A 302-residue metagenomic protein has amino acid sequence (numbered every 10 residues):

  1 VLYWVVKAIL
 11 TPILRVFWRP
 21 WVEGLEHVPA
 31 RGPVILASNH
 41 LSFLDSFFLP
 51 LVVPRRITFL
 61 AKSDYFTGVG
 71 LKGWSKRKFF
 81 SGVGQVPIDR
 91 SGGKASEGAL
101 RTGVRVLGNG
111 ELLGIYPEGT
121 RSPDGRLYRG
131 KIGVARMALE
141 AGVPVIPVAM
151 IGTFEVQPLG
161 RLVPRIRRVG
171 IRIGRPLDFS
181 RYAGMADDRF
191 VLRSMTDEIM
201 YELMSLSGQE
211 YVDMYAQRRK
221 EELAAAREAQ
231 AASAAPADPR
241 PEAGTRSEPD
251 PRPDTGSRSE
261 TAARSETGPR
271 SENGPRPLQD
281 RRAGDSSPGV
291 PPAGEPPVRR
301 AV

Functional and structural regions predicted by a protein language model:
V1, V5, I9, D45-F48 (+2 more regions): Hydrophobic alpha-helical segments typical of transmembrane helices and their membrane-interface/capping positions
L2, E97-V302: Non-catalytic C-terminal accessory region of glycerolipid acyltransferases and related lyso-lipid remodeling enzymes
Y3-W18, R77, S81: Short hydrophobic helices that act as membrane-entry/anchoring signals
I9-T11, G82-R90, P117-R121: Short, basic, glycine/proline-bearing loop/turn elements
R15, V28-G93: Catalytic core of membrane glycerolipid acyltransferases/transacylases, capturing the structured, soluble-facing
R15-V22, A95-E97, F154-E155: Short gly/ser/thr-rich secondary-structure transition/capping motifs
P20-L25, L44-S46, G73, L100-T102 (+1 more regions): A generic local structural motif
P20-V22, Q85, I171: Generic structural signal for residues in well-ordered beta-strands
